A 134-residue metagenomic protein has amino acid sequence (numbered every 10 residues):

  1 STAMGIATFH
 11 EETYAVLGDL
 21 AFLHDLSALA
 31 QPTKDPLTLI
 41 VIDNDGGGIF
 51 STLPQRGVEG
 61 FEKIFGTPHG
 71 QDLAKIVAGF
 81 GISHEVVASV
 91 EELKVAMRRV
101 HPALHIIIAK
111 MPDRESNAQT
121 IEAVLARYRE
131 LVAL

Functional and structural regions predicted by a protein language model:
S1-L134: Thiamine diphosphate
